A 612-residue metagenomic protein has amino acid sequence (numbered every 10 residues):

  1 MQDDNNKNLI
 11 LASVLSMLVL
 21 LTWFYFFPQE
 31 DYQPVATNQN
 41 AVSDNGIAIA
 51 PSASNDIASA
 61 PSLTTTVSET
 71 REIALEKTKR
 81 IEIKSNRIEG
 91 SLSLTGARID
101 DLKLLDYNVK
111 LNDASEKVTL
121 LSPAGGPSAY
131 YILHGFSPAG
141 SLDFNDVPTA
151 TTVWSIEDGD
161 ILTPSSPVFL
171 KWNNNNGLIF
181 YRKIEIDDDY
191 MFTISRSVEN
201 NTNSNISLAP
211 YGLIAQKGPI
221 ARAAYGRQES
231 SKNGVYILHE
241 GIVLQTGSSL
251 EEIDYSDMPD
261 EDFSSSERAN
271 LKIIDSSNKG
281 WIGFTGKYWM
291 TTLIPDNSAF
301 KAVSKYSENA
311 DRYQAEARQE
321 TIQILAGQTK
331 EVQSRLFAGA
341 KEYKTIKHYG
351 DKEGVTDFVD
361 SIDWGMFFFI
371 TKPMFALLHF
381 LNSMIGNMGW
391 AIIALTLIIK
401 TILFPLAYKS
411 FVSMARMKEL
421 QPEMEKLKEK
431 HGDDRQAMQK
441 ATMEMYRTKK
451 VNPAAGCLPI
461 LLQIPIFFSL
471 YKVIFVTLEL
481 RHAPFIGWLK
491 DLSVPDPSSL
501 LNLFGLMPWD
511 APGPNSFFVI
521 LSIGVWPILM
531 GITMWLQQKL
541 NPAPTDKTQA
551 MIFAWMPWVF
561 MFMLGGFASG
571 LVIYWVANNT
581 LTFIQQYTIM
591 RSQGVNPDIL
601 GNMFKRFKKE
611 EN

Functional and structural regions predicted by a protein language model:
M1-G46, L92, R196-S197, A209-Y225 (+1 more regions): Helix-loop-helix
M1-Q2, V42, S54, V67 (+2 more regions): Intrinsically disordered, low-complexity regulatory regions of eukaryotic regulatory proteins
N5, F27, N38-N40, S59-T70 (+5 more regions): Intrinsic low-complexity, intrinsically disordered segments enriched in polar/basic residues
I10, N40-V42, G46-I47, I57-A58 (+3 more regions): Intrinsic disorder/low-complexity detector
Y25-L121, F607-N612: Juxtamembrane extramembrane loops of integral membrane proteins
T66-K77, K84, D254, P259-D262 (+2 more regions): General structural signal for secondary-structure boundaries
R80, K84-D357: Soluble non-transmembrane domains of integral membrane proteins
